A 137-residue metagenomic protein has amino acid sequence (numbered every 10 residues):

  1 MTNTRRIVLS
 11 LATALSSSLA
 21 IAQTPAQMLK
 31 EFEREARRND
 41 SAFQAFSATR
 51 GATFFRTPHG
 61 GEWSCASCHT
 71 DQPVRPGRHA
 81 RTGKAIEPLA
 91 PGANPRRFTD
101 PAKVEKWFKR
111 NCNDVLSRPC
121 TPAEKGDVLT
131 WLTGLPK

Functional and structural regions predicted by a protein language model:
M1-V8: Bacterial N-terminal signal peptides that target proteins for export
T24-H59: Electrostatic cytochrome c docking/interface patches
G60-P73, V128: The canonical Cys-X-X-Cys-His
G77-K84: Short cysteine/histidine-rich zinc-coordinating motifs and their immediately flanking basic loops
I86-A102: Short microdomains enriched in Cys/His and/or Lys/Arg
E105-K137: C-terminal capping alpha-helices of c-type cytochrome domains
